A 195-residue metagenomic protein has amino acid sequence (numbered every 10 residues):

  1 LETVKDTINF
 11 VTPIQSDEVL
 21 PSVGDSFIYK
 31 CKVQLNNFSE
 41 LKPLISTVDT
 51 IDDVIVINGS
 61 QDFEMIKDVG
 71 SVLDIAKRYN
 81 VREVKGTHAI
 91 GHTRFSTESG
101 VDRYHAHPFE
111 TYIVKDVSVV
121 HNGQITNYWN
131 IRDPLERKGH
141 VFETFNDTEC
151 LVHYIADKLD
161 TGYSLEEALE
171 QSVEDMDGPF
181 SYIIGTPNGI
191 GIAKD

Functional and structural regions predicted by a protein language model:
L1-D195: Conserved short alpha-helical segments that host acidic/polar catalytic motifs at enzyme active sites
